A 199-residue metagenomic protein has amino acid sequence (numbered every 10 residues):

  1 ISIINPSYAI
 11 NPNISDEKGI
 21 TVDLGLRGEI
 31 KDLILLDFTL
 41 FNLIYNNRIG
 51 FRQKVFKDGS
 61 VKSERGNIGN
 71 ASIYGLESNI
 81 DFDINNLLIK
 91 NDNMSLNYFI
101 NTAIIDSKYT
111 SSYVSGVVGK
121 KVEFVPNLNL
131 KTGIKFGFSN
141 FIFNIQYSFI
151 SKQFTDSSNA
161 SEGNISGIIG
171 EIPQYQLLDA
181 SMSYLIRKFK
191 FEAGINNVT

Functional and structural regions predicted by a protein language model:
I1-V22, L36, L40-G66, S148-N164 (+1 more regions): Surface-exposed extracellular loop regions of Gram-negative outer-membrane beta-barrel proteins, predominantly
S7, E17-G19, A71-I73, N127 (+1 more regions): Membrane-spanning beta-strands of outer-membrane beta-barrel proteins
A9, T21, S63, N127-K131 (+1 more regions): Transmembrane beta-barrel architecture of outer membranes
N13-D16, I68, V122, G170: Short Gly/Pro-enriched turn/cap motifs at secondary-structure boundaries
E17, R27-E29, D81-K90, K135-S139 (+3 more regions): Structural signature of outer-membrane beta-barrel channels/translocons
T21, L33-L35, N140, Y175-D179 (+1 more regions): Active-site lining segments that contact anionic ligands and/or coordinate catalytic metals
L35, L40-Y45, K62-S158: Gram-negative outer-membrane beta-barrel transporters
N164-I172, L178-M182: Short, glycine/charged-rich beta-strand-loop motifs at protein surfaces that mediate ligand recognition and catalysis
